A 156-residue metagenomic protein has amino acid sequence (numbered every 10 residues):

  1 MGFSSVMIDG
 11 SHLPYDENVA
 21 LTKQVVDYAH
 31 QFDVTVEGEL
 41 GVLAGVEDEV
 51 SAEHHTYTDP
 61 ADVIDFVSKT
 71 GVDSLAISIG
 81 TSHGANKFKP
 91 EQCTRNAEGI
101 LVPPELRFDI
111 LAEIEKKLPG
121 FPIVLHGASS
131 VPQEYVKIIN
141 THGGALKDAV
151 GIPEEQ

Functional and structural regions predicted by a protein language model:
M1-P122, Q133-G144, E155: Alpha/beta enzyme core
G127-S130: Short acidic/histidine-rich active-site segments
D148-Q156: Short, intrinsically disordered, charge-balanced linker/junction segments flanking boundaries in proteins
